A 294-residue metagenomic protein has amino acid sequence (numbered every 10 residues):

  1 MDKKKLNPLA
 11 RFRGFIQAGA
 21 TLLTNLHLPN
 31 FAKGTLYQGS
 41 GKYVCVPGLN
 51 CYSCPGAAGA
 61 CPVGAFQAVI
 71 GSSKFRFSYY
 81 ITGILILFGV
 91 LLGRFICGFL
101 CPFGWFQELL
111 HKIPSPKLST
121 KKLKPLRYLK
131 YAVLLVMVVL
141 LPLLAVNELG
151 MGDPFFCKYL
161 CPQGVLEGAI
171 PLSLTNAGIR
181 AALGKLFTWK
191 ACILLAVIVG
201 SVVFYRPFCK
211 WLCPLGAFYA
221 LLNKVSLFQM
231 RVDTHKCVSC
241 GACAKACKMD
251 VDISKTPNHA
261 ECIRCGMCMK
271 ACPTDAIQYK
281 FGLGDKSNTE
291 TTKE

Functional and structural regions predicted by a protein language model:
M1-S254, A260-E294: Non-ligating segments of multi-cofactor redox enzymes
